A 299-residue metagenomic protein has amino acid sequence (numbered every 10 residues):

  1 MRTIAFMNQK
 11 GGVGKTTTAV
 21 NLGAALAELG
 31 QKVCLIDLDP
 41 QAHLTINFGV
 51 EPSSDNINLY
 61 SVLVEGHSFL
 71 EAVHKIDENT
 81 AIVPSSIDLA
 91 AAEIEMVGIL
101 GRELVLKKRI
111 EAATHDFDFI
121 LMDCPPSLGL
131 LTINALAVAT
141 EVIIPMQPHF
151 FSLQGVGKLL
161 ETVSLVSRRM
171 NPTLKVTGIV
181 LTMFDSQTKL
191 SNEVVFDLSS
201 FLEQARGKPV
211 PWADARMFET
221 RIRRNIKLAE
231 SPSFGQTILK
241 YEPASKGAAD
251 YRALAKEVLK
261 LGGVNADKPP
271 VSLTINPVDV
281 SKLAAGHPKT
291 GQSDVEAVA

Functional and structural regions predicted by a protein language model:
M1-A299: P-loop NTP-binding core
